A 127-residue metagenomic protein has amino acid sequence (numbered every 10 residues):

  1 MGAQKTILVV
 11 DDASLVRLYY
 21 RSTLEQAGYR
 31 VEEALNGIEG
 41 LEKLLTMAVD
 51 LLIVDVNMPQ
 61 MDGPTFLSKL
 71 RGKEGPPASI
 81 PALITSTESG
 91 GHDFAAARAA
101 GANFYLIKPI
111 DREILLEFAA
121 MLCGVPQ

Functional and structural regions predicted by a protein language model:
Q4-L15, Y20-L24, L52: Conserved acidic segment of CheY-like receiver
G28-L35, K43: Short hydrophobic/Thr-rich beta-strand motif most characteristic of the beta2 strand and flanking loop of CheY-like
M47-I53: Active-site beta3 strand of CheY-like receiver
M58: Receiver (REC) domain active-site loop signature in two-component systems and cognate sites in sensor histidine kinases
N103: Short, glycine/charged-rich "phosphate-handling" switch motifs in NTP-dependent and phosphotransfer domains
I110-A119: C-terminal output helix
